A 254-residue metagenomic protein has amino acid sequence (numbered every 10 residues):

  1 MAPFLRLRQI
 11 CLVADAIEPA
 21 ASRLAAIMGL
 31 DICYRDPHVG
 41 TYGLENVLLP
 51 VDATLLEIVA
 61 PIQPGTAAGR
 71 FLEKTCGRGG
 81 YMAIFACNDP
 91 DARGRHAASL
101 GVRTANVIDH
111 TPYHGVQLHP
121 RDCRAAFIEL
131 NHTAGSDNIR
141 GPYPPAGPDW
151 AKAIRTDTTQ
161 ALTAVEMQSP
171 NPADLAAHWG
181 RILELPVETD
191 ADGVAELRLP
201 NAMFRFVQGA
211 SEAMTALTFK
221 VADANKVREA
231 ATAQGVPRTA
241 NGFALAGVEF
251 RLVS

Functional and structural regions predicted by a protein language model:
M1-E18, R78-F85, A134-A176, M214-L217: N-terminal beta-strand motif that seeds the catalytic metal site of vicinal oxygen chelate
M1-T66: An N-terminus-focused feature that recognizes amino-terminal "leader" regions
E18-D31, D91-L100, N171-P186, A230: Amphipathic alpha-helical segments
H38-G40, N46-L48, D52-I84, D91-S99 (+3 more regions): Active-site-adjacent scaffolding segments
E45-V47, Y81, H114-V116, A195 (+2 more regions): Short beta-strand micro-motifs in enzyme catalytic cores
E57, G94-A164, R198, A202-R205 (+1 more regions): Vicinal oxygen chelate
T66, P186-V187, L252: Short loop/beta submotifs within extracellular cysteine-rich repeat domains
Q168-V221, N225-V227: Acidic/His-leaning functional-site neighborhoods
